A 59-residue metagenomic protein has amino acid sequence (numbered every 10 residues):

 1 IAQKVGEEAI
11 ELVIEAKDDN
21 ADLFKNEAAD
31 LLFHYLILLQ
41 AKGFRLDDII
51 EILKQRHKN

Functional and structural regions predicted by a protein language model:
I1-A28, L32-N59: Flexible "arm" and connector segments at domain edges
